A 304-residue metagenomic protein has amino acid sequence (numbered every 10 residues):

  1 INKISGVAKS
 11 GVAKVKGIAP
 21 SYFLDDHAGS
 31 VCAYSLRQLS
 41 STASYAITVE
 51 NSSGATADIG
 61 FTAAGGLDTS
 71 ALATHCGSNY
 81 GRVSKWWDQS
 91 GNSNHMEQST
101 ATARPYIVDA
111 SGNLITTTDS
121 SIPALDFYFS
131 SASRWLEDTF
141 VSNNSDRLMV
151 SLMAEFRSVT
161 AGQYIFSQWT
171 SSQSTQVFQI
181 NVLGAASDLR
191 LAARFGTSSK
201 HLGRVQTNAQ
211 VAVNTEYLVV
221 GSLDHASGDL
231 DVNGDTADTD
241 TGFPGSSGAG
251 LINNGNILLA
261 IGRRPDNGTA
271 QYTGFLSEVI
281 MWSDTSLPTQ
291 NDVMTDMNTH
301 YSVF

Functional and structural regions predicted by a protein language model:
I1, A13-K14, S277-F304: Extended recognition patches within non-cytosolic domains
I1-A63, A71, W86, V293-N298: N-terminal low-complexity, intrinsically disordered "leader/linker" segments enriched in small/polar and basic residues
I4, Q163-W169: Local beta-strand/beta-hairpin segments that build beta-sheet-rich folds
L36, N79, S84-S131, V150-T160 (+3 more regions): Extracellular glycan-interaction surfaces
D68-V83: Short acidic, Pro/Gly- and aromatic-enriched capping/linker segments at domain boundaries
N144, Q210-V213, T273: Short sequence motifs at beta-strands and strand-loop junctions characteristic of Gram-negative outer-membrane
S145-M149: Extended extracellular/luminal ectodomain segments enriched in beta-structured repeat modules
N253-S277, M281: Extracellular glycan-interaction patches encoded by glycine-rich segments
